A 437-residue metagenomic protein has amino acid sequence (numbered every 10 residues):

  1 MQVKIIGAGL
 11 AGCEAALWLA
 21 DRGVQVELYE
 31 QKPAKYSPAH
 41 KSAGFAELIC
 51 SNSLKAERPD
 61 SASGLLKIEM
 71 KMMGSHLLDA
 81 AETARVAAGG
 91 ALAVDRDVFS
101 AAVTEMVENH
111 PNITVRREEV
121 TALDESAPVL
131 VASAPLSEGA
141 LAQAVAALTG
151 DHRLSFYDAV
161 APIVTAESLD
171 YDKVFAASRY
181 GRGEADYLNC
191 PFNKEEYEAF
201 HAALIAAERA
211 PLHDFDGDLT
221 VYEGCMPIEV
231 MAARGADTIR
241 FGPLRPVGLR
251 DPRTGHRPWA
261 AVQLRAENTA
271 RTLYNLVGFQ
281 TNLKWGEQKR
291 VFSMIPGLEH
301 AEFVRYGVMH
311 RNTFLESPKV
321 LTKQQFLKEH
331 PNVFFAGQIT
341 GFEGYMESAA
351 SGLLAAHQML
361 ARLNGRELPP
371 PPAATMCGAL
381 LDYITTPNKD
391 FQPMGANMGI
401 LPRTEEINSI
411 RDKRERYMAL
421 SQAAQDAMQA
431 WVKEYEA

Functional and structural regions predicted by a protein language model:
M1-A11: Beta1/beta-strand and adjacent pyrophosphate-binding region of the FAD-binding site in flavoprotein oxidoreductases
V3, V24-V26, V129, L154: Hydrophobic anchor at the start of a short beta-strand that flanks the dinucleotide cofactor-binding loop
L17-D79, A373-I384: N-terminal FAD cofactor-binding segment of flavoenzymes
E57-T104, E108: A conserved beta-strand/loop capping segment in the N-terminal third of enzymes that catalyze redox or closely related
N109-A270, Y274-W285, K289-R290: Predominantly flavin-linked oxidoreductase catalytic cores and closely associated redox partners
L276-F342, A349-S351, P369-T386, F391-N397 (+1 more regions): A glycine-rich dinucleotide-binding beta-alpha-beta segment and adjacent secondary-structure elements that constitute
S348-P370: Internal hydrophobic alpha-helix adjacent to the cofactor/substrate pocket in enzyme cavities
M394-A437: C-terminal auxiliary extensions adjacent to catalytic cores
